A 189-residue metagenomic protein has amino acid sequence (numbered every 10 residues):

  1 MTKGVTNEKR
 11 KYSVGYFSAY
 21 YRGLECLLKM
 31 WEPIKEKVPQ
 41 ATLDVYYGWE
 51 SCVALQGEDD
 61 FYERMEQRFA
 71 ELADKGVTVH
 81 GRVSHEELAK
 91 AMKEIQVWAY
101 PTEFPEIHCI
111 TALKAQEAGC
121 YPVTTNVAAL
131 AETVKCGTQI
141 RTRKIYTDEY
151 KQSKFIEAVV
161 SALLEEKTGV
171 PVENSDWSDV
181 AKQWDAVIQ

Functional and structural regions predicted by a protein language model:
T6-R22, L28-W31, K35, D44: Conserved donor-binding/catalytic core segment of Leloir-type glycosyltransferases
E25, A89, A112-E117, A128-E132: Short alpha-helical segment that forms part of, or immediately flanks, the ligand-binding pocket in carbohydrate-active
W49, G57-V83: Nucleotide-activated donor-binding/catalytic signature segment of Leloir-type glycosyltransferases, i.e., the conserved
R82, K90-I95: Short alpha-helical donor nucleotide-sugar binding micro-motif in glycosyltransferases
K93-I107: Acidic donor-binding loop of glycosyltransferase active sites
Y121-T124: Short hydrophobic beta-strand element within catalytic cores of glycosyltransferases and related nucleotide-activated
N126-R141: Short acidic/histidine- and often glycine-rich active-site loop of Leloir-type glycosyltransferases that engages
I145-E157, L163-Q189: A charged, aromatic-enriched C-terminal amphipathic alpha-helix characteristic of glycosyltransferases across folds
